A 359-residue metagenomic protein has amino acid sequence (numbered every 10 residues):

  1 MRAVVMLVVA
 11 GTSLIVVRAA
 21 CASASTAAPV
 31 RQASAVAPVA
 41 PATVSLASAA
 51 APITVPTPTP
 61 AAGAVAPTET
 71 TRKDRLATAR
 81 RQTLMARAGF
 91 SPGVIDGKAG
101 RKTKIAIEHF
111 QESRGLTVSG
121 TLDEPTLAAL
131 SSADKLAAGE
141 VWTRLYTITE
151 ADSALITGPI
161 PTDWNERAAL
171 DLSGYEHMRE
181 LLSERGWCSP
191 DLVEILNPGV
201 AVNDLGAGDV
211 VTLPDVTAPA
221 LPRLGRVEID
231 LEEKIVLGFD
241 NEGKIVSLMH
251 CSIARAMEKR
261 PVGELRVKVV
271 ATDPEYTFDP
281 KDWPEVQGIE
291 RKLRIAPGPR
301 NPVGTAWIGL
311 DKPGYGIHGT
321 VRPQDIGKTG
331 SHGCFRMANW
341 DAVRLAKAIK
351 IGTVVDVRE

Functional and structural regions predicted by a protein language model:
M1-A24: Sec-dependent N-terminal signal peptides
V16-R81, E112, T117, K135 (+1 more regions): Compositionally biased, proline/threonine/alanine/serine-rich low-complexity intrinsically disordered stretches
P67, R179, D191-G199, T212-G225 (+3 more regions): N-terminal post-signal-peptidase region of extra-cytosolic proteins
R72-E108, E150-W187: Primarily a LysM-type cell-wall glycan-binding module
R80, K102, P125, V141-T143 (+10 more regions): Extracytoplasmic
R101-E150, E194-R226: Extracellular LysM carbohydrate-binding repeats and other cell-envelope/extracellular binding modules
S189, A201, G206-G263, V270-D273: Cell wall/extracellular polymer interaction/catalysis modules
V286-E359: Exported/periplasmic cell-wall-interacting domains
